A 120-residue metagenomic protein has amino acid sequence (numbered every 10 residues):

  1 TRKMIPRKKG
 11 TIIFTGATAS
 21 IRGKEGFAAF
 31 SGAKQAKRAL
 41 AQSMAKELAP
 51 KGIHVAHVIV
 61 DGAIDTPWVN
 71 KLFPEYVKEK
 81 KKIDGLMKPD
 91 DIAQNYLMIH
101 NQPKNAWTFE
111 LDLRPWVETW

Functional and structural regions predicted by a protein language model:
I5, T11-A36, A41-Q42, K46-P50 (+1 more regions): Catalytic loop of short-chain dehydrogenase/reductase
G10-F14, V55-V58: Short beta-strand segments at enzyme active-site cores
R22, A28, P67, K71 (+2 more regions): A broad, structure-centric signal for solvent-exposed, well-ordered loop/edge residues that line or flank functional
G26, I53, H57-F73: Short beta-loop-alpha junction of Rossmann-like oxidoreductase domains
S31, L72-Y76: Short, hinge-like loop/turn segments at secondary-structure boundaries
P50-I59, E75-W120: C-terminal helical subdomain
